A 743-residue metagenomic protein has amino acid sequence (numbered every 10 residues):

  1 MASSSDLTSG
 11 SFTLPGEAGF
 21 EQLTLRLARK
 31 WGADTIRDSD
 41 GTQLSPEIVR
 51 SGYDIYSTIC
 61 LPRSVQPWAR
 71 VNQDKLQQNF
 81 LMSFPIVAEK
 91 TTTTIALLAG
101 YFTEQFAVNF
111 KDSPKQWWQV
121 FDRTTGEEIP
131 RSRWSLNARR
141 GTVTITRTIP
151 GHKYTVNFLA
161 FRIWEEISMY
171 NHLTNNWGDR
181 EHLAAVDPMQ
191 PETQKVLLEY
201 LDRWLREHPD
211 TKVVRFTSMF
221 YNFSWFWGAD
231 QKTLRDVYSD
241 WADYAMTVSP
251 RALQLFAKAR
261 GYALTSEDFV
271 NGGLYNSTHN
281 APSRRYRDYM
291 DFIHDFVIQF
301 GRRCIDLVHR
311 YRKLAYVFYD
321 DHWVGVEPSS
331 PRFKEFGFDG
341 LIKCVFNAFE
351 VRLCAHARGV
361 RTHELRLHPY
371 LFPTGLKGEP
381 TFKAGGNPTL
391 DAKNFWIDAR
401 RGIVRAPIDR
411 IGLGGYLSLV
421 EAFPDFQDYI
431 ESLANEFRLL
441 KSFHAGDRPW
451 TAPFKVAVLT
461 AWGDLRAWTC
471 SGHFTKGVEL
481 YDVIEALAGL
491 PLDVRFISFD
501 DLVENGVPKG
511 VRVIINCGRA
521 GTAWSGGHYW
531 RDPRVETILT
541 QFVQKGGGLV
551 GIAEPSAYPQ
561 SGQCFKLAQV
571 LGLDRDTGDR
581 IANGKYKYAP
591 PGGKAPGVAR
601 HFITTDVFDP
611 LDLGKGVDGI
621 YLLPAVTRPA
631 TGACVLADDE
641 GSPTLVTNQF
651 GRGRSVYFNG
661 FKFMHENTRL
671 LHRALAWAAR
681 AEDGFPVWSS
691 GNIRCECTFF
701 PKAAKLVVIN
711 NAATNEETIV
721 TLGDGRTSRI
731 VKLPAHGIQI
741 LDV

Functional and structural regions predicted by a protein language model:
A2-T24, W31-D34, M169-G178, V317: Boundary/entry segment of secreted carbohydrate-active catalytic domains
G10-G16, A33-S39, T174-K195, N280-I298 (+7 more regions): The substrate-binding groove and active-site-proximal loops of carbohydrate-active enzymes, especially glycoside
T13, A18-Y56, Y200-T217, D398-I408 (+2 more regions): Catalytic domains of carbohydrate-active enzymes, especially glycoside hydrolases
W31, I48, V65-A69, R215-S218 (+15 more regions): Hydrophobic targeting/anchoring helices
Q73-F336, L353: Polysaccharide-binding and catalytic clefts of secreted carbohydrate-active enzymes
W225-G228, K232-R235, S418-W450, A488 (+2 more regions): Extracellular ligand-binding/catalytic regions of CAZymes and related secreted enzymes and adhesion modules
K476-K566, E716, G723: Helical hinge/lid and interdomain linker segments adjacent to catalytic or ligand-binding clefts that mediate domain
G526-P610, L623: A glycine-rich, often tryptophan-bearing local segment used as a flexible ligand/cofactor-contacting loop or short
